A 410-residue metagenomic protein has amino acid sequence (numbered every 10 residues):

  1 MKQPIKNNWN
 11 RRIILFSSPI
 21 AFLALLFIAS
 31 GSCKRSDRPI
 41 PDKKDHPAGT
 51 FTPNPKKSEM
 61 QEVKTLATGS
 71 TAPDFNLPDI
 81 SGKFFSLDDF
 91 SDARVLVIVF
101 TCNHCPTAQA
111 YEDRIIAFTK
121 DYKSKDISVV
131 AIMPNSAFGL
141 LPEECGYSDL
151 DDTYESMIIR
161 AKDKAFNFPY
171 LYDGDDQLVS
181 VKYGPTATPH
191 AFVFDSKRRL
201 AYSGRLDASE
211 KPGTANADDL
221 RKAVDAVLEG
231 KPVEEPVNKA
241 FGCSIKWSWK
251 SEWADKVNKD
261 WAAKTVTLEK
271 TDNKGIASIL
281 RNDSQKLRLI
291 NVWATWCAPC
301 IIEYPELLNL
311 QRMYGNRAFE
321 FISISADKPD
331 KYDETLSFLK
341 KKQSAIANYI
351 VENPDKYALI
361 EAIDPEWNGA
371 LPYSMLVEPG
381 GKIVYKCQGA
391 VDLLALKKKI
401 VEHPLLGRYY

Functional and structural regions predicted by a protein language model:
S18-I28: Bacterial N-terminal signal peptides
C33-D74, N216, V227, P232-K274 (+3 more regions): N-proximal helix/coil linker or "cap" segments that precede and/or mark the start of modular domains
F75-L96, T267-R288, L308-Y314, I360-I363: A short beta-strand-turn-helix
R94-L96, T101-H104, K286-R288, W293-W296 (+2 more regions): Short pre-active-site segment immediately N-terminal to redox-active cysteine/selenocysteine motifs in thiol-based
T101-R114, V292-N309: Conserved redox-active cysteine motifs that mediate thiol-disulfide chemistry, especially di-cysteine Cys-X(1-2)-Cys
D126-D151, F166-D176, A318-Y332, S344-D355: Thiol-based oxidoreductase modules, predominantly thioredoxin-like and allied folds used for disulfide exchange
L150-V193, L200-A201, L336-L371: Short, internal strand/loop/helix patches that form the active-site neighborhood or redox-interaction surface
D195-L268, L371-Y410: Thiol-/selenol-based redox modules, centered on thioredoxin-like and closely related oxidoreductase domains
